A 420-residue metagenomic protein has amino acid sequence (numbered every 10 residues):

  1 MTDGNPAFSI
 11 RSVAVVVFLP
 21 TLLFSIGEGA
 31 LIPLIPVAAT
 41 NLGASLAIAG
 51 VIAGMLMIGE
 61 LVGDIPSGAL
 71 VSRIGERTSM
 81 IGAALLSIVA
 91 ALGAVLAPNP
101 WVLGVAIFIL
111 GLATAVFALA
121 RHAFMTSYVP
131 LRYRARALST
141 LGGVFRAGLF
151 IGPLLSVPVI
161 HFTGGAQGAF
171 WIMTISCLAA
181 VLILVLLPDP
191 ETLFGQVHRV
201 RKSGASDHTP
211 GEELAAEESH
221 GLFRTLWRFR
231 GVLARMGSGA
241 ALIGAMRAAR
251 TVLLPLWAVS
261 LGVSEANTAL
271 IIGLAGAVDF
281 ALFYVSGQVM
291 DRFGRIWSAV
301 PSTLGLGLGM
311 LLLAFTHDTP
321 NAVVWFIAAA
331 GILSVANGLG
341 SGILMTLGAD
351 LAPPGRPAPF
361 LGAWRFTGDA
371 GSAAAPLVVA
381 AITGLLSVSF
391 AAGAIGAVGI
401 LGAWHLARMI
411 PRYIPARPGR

Functional and structural regions predicted by a protein language model:
T2-R11, E191-M236: Juxtamembrane intracellular "pre-TM" segments in multi-pass secondary transporters
F8-M57, R235-G239, R247-L261: Helix-loop boundary and gating motifs at the non-cytosolic
E28, I109-R121, I332-L344: Core transmembrane helices of Major Facilitator Superfamily
G43, G75, L96-W101, G294 (+1 more regions): Helix-breaking motifs and short loop linkers at transmembrane-helix boundaries and internal kinks in secondary membrane
G63-G75, L282-R295: Helix-to-loop junctions at the C-terminal end of transmembrane segments in multipass secondary transporters
S79-L92, W297-L312: Structural signature of the two symmetry-related core transmembrane helices
F108-F145: Cytoplasmic helix-loop-helix junction between adjacent transmembrane helices in 12-TM secondary transporters
A169-V185, A392-R408: Symmetry-related core transmembrane helices of the 12-TM Major Facilitator Superfamily/SLC fold
